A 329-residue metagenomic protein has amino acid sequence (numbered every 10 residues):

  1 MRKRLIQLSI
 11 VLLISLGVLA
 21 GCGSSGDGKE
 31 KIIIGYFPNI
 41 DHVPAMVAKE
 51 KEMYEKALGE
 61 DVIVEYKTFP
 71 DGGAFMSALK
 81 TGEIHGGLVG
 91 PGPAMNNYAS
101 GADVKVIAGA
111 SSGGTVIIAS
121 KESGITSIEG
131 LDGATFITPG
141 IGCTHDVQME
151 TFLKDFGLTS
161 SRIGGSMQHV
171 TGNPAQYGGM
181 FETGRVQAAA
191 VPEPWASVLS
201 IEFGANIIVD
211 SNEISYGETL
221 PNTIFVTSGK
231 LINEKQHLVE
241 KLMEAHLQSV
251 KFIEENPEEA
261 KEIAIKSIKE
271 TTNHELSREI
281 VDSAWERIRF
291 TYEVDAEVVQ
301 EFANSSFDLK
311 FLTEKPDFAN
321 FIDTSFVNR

Functional and structural regions predicted by a protein language model:
M1-K31, R329: Short, low-complexity disordered leader/linker segments with a strong preference for bacterial N-terminal type II
S25-F37, I137, P257-K261, I265: N-terminal-biased segments
E30-T171, Q187, E193, I208: Short, glycine-/small- and polar/acidic-enriched structural segments that line small-molecule recognition paths
A48-K51, A57, A78, G82 (+10 more regions): Structured segments of extracytoplasmic/periplasmic soluble domains in secreted or envelope-associated proteins
E52-V62, I163, E213-E218, E286-V294: Short, solvent-exposed loop/beta-turn-alpha elements that line the ligand-binding surface or hinge of extracytoplasmic
P91-P93, I163-S166, V170-K266: Pocket-lining segment of extracytoplasmic ligand-binding domains
N233-T313: Secondary-structure end/capping motifs
A303-R329: Conserved C-terminal helix/tail region of periplasmic/extracytoplasmic solute-binding proteins
